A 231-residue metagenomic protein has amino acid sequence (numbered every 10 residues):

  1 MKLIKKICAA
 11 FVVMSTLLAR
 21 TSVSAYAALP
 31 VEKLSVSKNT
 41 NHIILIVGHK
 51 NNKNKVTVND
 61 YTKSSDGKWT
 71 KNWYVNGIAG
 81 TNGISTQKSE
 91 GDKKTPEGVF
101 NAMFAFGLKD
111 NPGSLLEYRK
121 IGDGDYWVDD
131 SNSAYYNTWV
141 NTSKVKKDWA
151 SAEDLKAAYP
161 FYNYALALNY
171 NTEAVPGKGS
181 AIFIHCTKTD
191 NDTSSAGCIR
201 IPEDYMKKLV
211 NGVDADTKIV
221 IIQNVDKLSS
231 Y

Functional and structural regions predicted by a protein language model:
M1-F11: Bacterial N-terminal signal peptides that target proteins for export
L3, A25-Y26: Helical mechanochemical/support elements of P-loop NTPase systems and associated helical scaffolds
L3-I4, L18, Y61: Generic N-terminal leader/processing signal
S15-A25: C-terminal segment of classical bacterial N-terminal signal peptides
Y26-S195, Y205-T217, I221-Y231: Cell wall/extracellular polymer interaction/catalysis modules
P202: Conserved "landmark" site that anchors the functional core of diverse proteins
